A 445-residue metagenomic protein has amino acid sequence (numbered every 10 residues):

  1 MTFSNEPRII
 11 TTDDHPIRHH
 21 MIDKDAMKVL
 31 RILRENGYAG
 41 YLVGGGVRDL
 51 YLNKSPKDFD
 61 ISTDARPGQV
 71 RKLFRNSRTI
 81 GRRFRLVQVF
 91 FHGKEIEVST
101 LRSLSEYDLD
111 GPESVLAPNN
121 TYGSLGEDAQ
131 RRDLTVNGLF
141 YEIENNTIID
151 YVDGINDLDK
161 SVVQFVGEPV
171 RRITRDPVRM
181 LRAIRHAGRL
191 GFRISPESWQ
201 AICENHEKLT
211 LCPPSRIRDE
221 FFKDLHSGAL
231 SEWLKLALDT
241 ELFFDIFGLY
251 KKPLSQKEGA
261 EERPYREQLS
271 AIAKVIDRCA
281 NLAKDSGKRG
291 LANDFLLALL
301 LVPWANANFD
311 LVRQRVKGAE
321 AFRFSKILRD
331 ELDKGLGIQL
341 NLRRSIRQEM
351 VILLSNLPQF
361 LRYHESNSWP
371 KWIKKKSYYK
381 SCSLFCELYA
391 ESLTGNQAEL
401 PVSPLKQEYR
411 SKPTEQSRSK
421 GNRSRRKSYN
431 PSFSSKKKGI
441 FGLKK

Functional and structural regions predicted by a protein language model:
M1-K445: Catalytic cores of the polymerase beta-like nucleotidyltransferase superfamily and closely associated nucleotide
